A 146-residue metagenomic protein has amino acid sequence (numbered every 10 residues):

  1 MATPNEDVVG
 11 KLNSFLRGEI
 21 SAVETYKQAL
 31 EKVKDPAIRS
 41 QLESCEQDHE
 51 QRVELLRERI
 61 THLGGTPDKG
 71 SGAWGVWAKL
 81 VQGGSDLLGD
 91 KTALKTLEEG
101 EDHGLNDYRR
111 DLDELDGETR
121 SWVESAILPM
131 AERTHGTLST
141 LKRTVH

Functional and structural regions predicted by a protein language model:
M1-V9, L63, L87, R143-H146: Membrane-interacting alpha-helical segments
A2-V33, K91-E114: Alpha-helical bundle segments that constitute or directly flank the non-heme di-iron/ferroxidase center
D7-F15, D35-E54, D90-L94, T119-E132: Alpha-helical scaffold segments that form or flank carboxylate-/histidine-based iron centers
K27, E31-I38, G65, D113-G117 (+1 more regions): Short, flexible helix-adjacent loops and helix caps
A37-A73, T137-V145: Conserved alpha-helical segments that form or flank metal/cofactor-binding pockets of metalloenzymes
E54-L105: Carboxylate-rich helix-loop segments that flank metal/cofactor sites and access channels in metalloenzymes
G100-H146: Preference for long, well-ordered alpha-helical segments
